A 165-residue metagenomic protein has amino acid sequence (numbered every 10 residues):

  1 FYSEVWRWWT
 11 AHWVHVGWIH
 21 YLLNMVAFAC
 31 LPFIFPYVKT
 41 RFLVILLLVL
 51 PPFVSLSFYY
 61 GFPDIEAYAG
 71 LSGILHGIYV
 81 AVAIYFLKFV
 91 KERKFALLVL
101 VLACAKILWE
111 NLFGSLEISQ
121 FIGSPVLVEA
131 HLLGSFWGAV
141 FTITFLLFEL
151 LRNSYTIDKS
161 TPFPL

Functional and structural regions predicted by a protein language model:
F1-A69, F121-V128: N-terminal TM1-TM2 helical hairpin plus the immediately adjacent luminal interfacial "cap"
F1-W6, T10, P32, P36 (+4 more regions): N-terminal signal-anchor transmembrane helix
Y21-F28, A69-V80, S124-F145: Alpha-helical transmembrane segments that form the membrane-embedded catalytic/substrate-binding core of multi-pass
A27, L48, Y79, A96 (+1 more regions): Residues within membrane-spanning alpha-helices of integral membrane proteins, especially the hydrophobic core/packing
P51-Y60, V101-L112: Aromatic-anchored segments of alpha-helical transmembrane domains
D64-K91, L97: A contiguous pocket-lining binding segment that forms or flanks enzyme active sites
A105-L165: C-terminal transmembrane module of polytopic alpha-helical membrane proteins
